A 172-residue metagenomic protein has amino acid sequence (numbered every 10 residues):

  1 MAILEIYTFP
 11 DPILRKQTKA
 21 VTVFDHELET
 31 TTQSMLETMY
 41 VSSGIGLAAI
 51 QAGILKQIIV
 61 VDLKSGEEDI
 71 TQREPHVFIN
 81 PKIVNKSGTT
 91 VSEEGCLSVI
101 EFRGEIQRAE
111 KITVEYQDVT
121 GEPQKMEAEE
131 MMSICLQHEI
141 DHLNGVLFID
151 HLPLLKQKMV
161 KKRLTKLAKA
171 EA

Functional and structural regions predicted by a protein language model:
M1-A172: Positively charged
